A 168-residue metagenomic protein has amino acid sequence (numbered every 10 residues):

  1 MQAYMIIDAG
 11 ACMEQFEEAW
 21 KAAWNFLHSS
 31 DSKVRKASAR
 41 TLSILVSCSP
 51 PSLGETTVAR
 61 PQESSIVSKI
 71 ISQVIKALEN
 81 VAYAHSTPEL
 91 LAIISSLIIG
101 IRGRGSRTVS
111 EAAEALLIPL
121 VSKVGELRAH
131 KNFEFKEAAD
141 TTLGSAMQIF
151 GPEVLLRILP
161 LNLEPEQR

Functional and structural regions predicted by a protein language model:
M1-M5, K36-T56, Y83-R104, F133-F135 (+1 more regions): HEAT-repeat alpha-solenoid elements in large eukaryotic scaffold proteins
C12-L27, S52-L78, T108-R128, P152-R168: HEAT/HEAT-like alpha-solenoid repeats
E14, S29-S32, S65, A84 (+2 more regions): Intrinsic disorder
A23, V34, S38-L42, V74 (+5 more regions): Structural signal for hydrophobic/aromatic residues that build the beta-strand cores of folded beta-sheet domains
